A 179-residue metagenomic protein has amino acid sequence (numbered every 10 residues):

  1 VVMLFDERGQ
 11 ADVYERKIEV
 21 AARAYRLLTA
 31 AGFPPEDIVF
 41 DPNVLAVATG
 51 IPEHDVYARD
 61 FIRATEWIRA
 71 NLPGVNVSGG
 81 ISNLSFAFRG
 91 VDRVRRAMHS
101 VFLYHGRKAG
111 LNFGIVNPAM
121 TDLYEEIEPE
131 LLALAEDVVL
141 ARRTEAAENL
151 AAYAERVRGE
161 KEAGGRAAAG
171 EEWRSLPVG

Functional and structural regions predicted by a protein language model:
V1-L4, R8-N76, G90-V91, S100 (+1 more regions): Alpha/beta enzyme core
E66, L72, N76-G79, N83-G179: Active-site loops and adjacent core secondary-structure elements that bind or stabilize anionic groups
